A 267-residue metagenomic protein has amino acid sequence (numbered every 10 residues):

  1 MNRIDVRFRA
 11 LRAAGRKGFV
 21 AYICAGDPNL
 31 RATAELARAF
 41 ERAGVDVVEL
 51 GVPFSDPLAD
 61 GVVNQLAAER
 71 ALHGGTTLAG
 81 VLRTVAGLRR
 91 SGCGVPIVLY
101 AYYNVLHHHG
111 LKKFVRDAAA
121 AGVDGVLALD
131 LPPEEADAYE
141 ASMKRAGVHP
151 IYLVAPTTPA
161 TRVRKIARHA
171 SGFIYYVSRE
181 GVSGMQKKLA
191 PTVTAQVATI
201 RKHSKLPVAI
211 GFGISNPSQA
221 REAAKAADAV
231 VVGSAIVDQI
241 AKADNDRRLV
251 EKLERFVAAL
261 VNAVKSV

Functional and structural regions predicted by a protein language model:
M1-L11, L30, S55-L66, H73-A86 (+6 more regions): Active-site-adjacent beta->alpha loops and helix N-cap segments on the catalytic face of soluble alpha/beta enzymes
A14-V20, S91-Y102, M143-L153, R201-F212: Short beta-strand/loop segments at the ligand-binding rim of alpha/beta enzyme cores
F19-E35, P96-G110, H149-T158, Q186: Active-site mouth loops of central-metabolism enzymes
A21, F40, G51, A118 (+3 more regions): Conserved, mostly hydrophobic/aromatic
L30-E41, T158-R168, I210, I214-V230: Catalytic cores of alpha/beta
G44, A118-G125, S142-I151, R168-I174 (+1 more regions): Glycine-enriched alpha-helix->loop->beta-strand junction motifs that scaffold or abut catalytic
V45-S55, V123-L127, P132, I174-G184 (+2 more regions): Glycine-rich phosphate-binding active-site loops on the catalytic face of alpha/beta enzymes
A198-L206, S215-K225, A229-V267: Alpha/beta catalytic cores of nucleotide-metabolism and tRNA/nucleoside-modifying enzymes
